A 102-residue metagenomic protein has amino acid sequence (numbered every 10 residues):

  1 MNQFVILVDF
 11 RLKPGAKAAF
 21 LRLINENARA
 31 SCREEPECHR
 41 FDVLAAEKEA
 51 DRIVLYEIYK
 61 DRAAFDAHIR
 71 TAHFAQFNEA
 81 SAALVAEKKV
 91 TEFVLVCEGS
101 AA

Functional and structural regions predicted by a protein language model:
N2, D42-D51, N78-A102: Glycine-rich beta-strand-turn "strand-cap" elements at beta-sheet edges
F4-F10: Active-site-flanking beta-strand signature of metal-NTP-handling nucleotidyl enzymes and homologous cyclase-like
L7, A19, V54: Amphipathic alpha-helical recognition patches that constitute DNA-binding helices
R11-F20: Short, surface-exposed ligand-recognition loops at beta-strand->loop->(often short) alpha-helix junctions that present
L12, A45-E47, E57: Structured beta->alpha junctions
G15, A50, H68-A72: Residues at secondary-structure transition points
N25-C38, I58-T91: An amphipathic, aromatic/His-enriched active-site/gating alpha helix that lines ligand/cofactor pockets
R29-I53: Short, glycine- and small/hydrophobic-rich beta-strand elements in well-ordered beta-sheets
